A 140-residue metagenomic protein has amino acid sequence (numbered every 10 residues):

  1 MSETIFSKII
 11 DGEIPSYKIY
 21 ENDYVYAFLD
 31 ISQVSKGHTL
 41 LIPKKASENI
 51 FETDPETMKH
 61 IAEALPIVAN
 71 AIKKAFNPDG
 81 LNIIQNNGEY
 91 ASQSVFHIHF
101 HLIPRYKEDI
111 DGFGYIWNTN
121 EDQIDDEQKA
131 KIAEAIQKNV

Functional and structural regions predicted by a protein language model:
M1-V140: HIT superfamily nucleotide-processing domains
